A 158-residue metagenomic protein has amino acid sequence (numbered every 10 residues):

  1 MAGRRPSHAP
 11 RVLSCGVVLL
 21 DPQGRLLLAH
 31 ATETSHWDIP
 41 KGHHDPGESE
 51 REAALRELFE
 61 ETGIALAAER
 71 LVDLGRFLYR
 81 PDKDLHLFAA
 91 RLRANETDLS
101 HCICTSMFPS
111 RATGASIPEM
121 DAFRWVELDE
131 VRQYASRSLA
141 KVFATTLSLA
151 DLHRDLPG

Functional and structural regions predicted by a protein language model:
M1-I39, L66, F88: N-terminal strand-loop-strand
R5, V72-Y79: Short, solvent-exposed loop/turn elements at beta->coil junctions and helix N-caps that rim active or binding pockets
A9-R11, R80-D82, A115-M120: A generic structural micro-feature
L20-L26, E33-T34, D45, P81-D82 (+1 more regions): Short, charged/polar surface micro-motifs in flexible loops or helix N-caps
S35-H36, P40, P46, L87 (+2 more regions): Functional cleft and adjacent loop/helix regions within the main domain that mediate ligand binding or catalysis
I39-D73: The catalytic Nudix box helix
H44, V131-R132: A generic structural signal for short hydrophobic patches within well-formed alpha-helices
F77-A112, R124-V126, V142-L152: Active-site-adjacent beta-strand/loop module that shapes the phosphate/pyrophosphate-binding cleft
